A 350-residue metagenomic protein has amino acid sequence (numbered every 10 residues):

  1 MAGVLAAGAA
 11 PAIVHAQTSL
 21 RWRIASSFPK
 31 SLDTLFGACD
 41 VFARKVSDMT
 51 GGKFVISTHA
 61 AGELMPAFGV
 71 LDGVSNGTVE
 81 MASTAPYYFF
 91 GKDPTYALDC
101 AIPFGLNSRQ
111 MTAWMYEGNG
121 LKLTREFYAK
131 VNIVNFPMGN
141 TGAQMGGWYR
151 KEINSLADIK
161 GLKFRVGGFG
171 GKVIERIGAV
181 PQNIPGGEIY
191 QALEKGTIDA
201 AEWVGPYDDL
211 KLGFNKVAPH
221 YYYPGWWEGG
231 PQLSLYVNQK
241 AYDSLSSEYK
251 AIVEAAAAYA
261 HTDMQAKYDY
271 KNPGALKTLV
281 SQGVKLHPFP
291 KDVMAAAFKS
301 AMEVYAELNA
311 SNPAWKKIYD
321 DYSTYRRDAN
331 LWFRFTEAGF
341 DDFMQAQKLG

Functional and structural regions predicted by a protein language model:
A2-G8, I13-M111, N119-G350: N-terminal secretory/targeting leader peptides
